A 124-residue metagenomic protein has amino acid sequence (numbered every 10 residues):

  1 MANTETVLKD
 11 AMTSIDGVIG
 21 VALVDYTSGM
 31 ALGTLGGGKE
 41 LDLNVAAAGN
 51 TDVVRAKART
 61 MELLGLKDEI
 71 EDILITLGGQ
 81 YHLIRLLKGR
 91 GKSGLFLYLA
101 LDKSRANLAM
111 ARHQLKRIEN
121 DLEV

Functional and structural regions predicted by a protein language model:
M1-V124: Non-catalytic interaction/Regulatory regions outside core domains
